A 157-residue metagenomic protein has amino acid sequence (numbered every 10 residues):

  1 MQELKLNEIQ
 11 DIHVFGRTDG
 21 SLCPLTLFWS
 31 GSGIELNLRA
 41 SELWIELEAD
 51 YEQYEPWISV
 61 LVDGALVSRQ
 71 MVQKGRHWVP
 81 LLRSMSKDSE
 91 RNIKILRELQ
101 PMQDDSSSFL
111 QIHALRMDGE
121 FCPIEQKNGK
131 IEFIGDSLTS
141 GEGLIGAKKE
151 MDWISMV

Functional and structural regions predicted by a protein language model:
M1-I134, T139-M156: N-terminal secretory targeting modules
